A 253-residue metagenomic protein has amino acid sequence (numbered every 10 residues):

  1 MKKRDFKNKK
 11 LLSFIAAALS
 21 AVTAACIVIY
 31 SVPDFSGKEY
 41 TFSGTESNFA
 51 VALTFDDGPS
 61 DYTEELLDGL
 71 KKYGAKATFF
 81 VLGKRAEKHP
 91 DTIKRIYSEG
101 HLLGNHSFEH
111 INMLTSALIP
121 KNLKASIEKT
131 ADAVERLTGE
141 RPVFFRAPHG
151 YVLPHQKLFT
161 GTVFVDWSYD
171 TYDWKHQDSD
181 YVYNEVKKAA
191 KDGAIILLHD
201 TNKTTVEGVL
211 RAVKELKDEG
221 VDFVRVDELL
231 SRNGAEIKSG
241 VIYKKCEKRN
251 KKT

Functional and structural regions predicted by a protein language model:
M1-L53, D68-T78, K191-T253: Terminal accessory/targeting
T23-I27, K84, L137: Hydrophobic alpha-helical elements and their junctions with loops/disorder across both membrane and soluble proteins
Y30, Y40, Y62, Y73 (+5 more regions): Sequence-level detector for tyrosine residue identity
V32-A133, E140-R141, E215, D222 (+1 more regions): Active-site beta->alpha N-cap acidic-glycine motif
E87-K88, H110-D222, D227-V241: Catalytic domains of cell-wall/extracellular-matrix polysaccharide-remodeling enzymes, centered on de-N-acetylation
S98-H101, V134, T138-R141, S239-T253: Structural recognition of alpha->loop->beta junctions
